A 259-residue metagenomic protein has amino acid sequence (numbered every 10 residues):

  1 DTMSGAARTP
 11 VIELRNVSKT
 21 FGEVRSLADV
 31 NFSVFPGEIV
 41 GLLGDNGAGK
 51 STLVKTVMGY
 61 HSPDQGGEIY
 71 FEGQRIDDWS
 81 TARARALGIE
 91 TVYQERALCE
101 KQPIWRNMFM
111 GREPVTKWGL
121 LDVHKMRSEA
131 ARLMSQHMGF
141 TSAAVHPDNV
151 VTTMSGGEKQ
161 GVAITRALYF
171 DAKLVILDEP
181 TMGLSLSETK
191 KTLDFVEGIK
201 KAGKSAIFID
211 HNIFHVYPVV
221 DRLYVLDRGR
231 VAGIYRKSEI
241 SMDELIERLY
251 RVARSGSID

Functional and structural regions predicted by a protein language model:
D1-T2: Short, Lys/Arg-enriched N-terminal segments with co-localized hydrophobic residues within the first ~10-30 amino acids
G5-D259: Glycine-rich phosphate-binding loops of nucleotide-dependent enzymes
